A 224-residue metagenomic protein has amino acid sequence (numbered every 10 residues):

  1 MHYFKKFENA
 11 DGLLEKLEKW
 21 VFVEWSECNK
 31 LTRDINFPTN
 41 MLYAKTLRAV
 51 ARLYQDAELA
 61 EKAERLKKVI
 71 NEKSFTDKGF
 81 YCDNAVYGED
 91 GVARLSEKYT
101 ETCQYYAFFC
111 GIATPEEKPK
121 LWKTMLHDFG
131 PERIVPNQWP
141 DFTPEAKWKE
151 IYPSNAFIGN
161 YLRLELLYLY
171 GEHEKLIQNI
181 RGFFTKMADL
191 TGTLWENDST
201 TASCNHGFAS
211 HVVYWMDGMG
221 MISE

Functional and structural regions predicted by a protein language model:
M1-E224: Active-site core of glycosidic bond-cleaving carbohydrate-active enzymes
